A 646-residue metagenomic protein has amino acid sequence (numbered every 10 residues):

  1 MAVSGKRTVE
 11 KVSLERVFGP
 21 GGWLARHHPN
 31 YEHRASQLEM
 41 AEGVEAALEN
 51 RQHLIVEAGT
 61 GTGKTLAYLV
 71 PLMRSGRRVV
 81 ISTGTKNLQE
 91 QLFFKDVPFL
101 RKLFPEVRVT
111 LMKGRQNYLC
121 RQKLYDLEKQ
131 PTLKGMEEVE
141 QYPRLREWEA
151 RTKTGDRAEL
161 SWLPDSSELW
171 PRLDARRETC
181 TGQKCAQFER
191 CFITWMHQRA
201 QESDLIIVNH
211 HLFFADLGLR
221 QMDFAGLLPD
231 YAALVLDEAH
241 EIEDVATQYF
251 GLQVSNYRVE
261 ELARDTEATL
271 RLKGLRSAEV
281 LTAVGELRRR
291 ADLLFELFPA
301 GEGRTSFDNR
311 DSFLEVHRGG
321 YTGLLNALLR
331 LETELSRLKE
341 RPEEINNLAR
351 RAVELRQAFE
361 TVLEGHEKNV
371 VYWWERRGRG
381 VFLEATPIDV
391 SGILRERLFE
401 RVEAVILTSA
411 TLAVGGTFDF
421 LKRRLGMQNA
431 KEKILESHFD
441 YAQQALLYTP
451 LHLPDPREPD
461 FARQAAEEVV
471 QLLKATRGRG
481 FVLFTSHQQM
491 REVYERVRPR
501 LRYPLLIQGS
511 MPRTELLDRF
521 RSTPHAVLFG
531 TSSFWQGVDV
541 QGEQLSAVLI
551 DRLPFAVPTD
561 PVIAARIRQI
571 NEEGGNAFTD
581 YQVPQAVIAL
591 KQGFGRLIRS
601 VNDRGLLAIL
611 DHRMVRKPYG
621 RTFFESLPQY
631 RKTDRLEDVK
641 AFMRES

Functional and structural regions predicted by a protein language model:
A2-H27, R77-D204, H211, T266-R271 (+5 more regions): A substrate-engagement module of RecA-like helicase motors
G5-V56: Conserved pre-motif I regulatory segment
E45-A46, T65-R78, K95-F99: Walker A/P-loop NTP-binding motif
R74, E90, K95-P98, R177-N326 (+1 more regions): Signature of the SF2 helicase/ATPase Hel1-core->accessory helical subdomain module
V79-T85, I406-T408, G478-T485, A608-L610: Conserved RecA-like ASCE P-loop NTPase motor core of nucleic-acid helicases/translocases
P171-I206, L217-A225, R330-L453, D460-E467 (+3 more regions): A contiguous, basic/glycine-rich beta-loop/short-helix subdomain that forms a polymer-engagement track
P450-D460, L505, S510-V615: Conserved RecA-like P-loop NTPase helicase motor core
T485-G509: Conserved helicase motor "Helicase C" RecA-like lobe of SF1/SF2 P-loop NTPases
